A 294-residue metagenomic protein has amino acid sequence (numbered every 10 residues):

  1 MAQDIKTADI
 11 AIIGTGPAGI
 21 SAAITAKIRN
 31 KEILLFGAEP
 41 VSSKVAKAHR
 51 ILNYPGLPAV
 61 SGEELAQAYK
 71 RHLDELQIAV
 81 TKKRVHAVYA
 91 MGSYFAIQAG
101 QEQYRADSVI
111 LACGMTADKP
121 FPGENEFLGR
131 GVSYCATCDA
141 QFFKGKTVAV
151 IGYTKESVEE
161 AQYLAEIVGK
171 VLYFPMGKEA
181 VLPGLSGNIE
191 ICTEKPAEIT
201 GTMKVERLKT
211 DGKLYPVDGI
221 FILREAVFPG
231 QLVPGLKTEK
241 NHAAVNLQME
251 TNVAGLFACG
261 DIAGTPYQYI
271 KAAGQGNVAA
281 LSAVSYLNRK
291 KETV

Functional and structural regions predicted by a protein language model:
M1-D9, R29, I199-G201, K213-V217 (+4 more regions): Rossmann-like nucleotide/phosphate-binding core characteristic of flavoprotein oxidoreductases
I5, P120, E126-F142, L223-K271 (+2 more regions): FAD-site-proximal beta/loop scaffold in flavoenzymes
T7-D9, K82-K83, K144-K146, V253: Phosphate-coordination loops involved in phosphoryl transfer and adenosine-cofactor binding
A8-H72, K146-A180: Beta1-alpha1 glycine-rich phosphate/pyrophosphate-binding loop at the start of Rossmann-like nucleotide-binding domains
Q67, L73-G92, A96-Q98, Y104-A106 (+2 more regions): A Rossmann-like FAD-binding core segment of flavoenzymes
V80-K144: Glycine/small-residue-rich loop that forms an oxyanion/phosphate-binding "nest" at active or ligand-binding sites
